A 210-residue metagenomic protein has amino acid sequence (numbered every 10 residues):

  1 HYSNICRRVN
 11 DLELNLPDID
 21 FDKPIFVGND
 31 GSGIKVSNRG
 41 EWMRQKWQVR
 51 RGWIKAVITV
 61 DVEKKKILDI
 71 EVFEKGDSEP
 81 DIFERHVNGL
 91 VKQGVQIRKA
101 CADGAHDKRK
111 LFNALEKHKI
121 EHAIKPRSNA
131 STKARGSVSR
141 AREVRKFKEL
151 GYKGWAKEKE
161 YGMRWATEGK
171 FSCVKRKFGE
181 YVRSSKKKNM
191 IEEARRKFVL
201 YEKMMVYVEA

Functional and structural regions predicted by a protein language model:
H1-E121, K125, K175, R195-F198: Polybasic low-complexity intrinsically disordered regions
K35, S128, M205: Short loop/turn segments at secondary-structure transitions that flank enzyme active sites
D61-K66, G94-V95, D107, A134-S139 (+3 more regions): Low-complexity, flexible helical/coil segments
G104-R176: Helix-centered, glycine/charged polyanion-binding patches within enzymatic domains that contact phosphate-containing
K153-A210: Basic, amphipathic alpha-helical segments enriched in Lys/Arg and hydrophobic/aromatic residues
